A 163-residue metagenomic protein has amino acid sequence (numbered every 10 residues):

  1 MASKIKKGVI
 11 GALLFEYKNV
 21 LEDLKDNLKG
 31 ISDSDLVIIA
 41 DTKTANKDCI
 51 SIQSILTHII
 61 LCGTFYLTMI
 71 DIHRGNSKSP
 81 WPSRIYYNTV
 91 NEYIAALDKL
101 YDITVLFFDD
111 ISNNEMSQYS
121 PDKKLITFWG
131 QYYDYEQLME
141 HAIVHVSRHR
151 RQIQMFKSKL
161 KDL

Functional and structural regions predicted by a protein language model:
M1-Q53, T57, L61-L163: Aromatic-glycine hotspot motif
